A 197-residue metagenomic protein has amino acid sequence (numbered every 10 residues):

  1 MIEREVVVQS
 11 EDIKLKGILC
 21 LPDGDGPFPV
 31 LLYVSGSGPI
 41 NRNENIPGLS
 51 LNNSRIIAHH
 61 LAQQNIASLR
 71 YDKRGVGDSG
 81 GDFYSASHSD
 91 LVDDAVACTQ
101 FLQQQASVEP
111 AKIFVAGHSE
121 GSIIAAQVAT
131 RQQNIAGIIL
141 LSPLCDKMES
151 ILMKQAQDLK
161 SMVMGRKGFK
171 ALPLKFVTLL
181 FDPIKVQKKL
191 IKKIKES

Functional and structural regions predicted by a protein language model:
M1-G26: N-terminal cap/lid segment of alpha/beta-hydrolase-fold proteins
G24-H60: Short, surface-exposed "cap/lid" segments of acyl-processing enzymes
V34, Y71-K73, L141: Alpha/beta-hydrolase
N53-D78: Conserved alpha/beta-hydrolase
S85-Q105: Alpha/beta-hydrolase active-site loop
V108-S119: Alpha/beta-hydrolase fold nucleophile elbow
S122-Q132: Short glycine-enriched nucleophile-adjacent loop and the immediately C-terminal alpha-helix near the catalytic center
L141-S197: Accessory cap/linker subdomain of secreted extracellular hydrolases
